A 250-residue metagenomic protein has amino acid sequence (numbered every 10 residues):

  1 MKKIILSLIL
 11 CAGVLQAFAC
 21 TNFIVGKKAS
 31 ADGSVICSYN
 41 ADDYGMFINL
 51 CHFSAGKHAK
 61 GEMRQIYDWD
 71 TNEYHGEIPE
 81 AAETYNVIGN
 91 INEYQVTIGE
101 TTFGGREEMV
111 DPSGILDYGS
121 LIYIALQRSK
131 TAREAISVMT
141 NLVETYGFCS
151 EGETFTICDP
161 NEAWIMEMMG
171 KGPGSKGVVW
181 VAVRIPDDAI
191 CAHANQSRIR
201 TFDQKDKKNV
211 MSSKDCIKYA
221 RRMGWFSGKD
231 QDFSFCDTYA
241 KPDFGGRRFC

Functional and structural regions predicted by a protein language model:
I4-G13: Sec-dependent N-terminal signal peptides
S7-L8, E83, Y123: Generic detector of short alpha-helix boundary/capping microenvironments and adjacent low-complexity segments
G13-A19: Sec/Tat signal peptide C-region and signal peptidase I cleavage site
C20-Y118, V138-C250: A contiguous strand-loop segment
V110-P112, S120-S129: Second-shell loop/turn segments in exported
